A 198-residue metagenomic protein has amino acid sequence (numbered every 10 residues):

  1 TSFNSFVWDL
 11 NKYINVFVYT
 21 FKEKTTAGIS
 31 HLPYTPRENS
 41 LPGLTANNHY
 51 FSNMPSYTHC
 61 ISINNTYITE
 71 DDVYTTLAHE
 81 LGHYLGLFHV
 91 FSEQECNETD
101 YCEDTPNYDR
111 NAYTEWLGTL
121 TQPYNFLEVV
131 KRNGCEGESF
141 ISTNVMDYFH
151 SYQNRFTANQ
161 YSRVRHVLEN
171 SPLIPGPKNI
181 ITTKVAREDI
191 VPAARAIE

Functional and structural regions predicted by a protein language model:
T1-I14, Y19-T20, E169, I181-E198: Propeptide-to-catalytic entry region of secreted or membrane-anchored zinc metalloproteases
S2-S92: Active-site-proximal segment of zinc-dependent metalloprotease catalytic domains
N4, N11, N15, N39 (+13 more regions): Detector for Asparagine
V7, V16-V18, V73, V90 (+5 more regions): Extended aliphatic helical segments
I14, I29, I61-I63, I68 (+5 more regions): Weak global preference for isoleucine
F17, E23-G28, E70-D72, Q94-C96 (+5 more regions): An almost-null, non-specific background feature that weakly reflects generic protein context rather than any particular
L32-N39, H79, N144, H150-A193: C-terminal/domain-terminus segments
H59-R155: The catalytic-center signature of Zn2+-dependent metalloproteases
